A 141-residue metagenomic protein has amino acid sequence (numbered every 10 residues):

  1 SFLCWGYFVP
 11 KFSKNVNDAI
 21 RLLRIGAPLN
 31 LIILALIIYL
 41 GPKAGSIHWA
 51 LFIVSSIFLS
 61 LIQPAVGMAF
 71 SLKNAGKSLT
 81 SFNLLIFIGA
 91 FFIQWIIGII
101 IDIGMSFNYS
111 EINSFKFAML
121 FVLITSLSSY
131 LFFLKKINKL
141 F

Functional and structural regions predicted by a protein language model:
F2, L72-S106: A late C-terminal transmembrane helix in Major Facilitator Superfamily
F2-N17, I101: Helix-to-loop junctions at the C-terminal end of transmembrane segments in multipass secondary transporters
S13-K14, G67-G76: Paired intracellular helix-loop junctions of major facilitator superfamily
A19, I99-I124: A membrane-interface helix-boundary motif in multi-pass transporters
A19-I62: C-terminal transmembrane helical hairpin of 12-TM major facilitator-type secondary transporters
I37-L40, F117-F141: Multi-pass alpha-helical transporter architecture, strongest for 12-TM Major Facilitator/SLC carriers used
Q63-P64, I97: Interfacial helix-capping/hinge residues at the ends of transmembrane alpha-helices
